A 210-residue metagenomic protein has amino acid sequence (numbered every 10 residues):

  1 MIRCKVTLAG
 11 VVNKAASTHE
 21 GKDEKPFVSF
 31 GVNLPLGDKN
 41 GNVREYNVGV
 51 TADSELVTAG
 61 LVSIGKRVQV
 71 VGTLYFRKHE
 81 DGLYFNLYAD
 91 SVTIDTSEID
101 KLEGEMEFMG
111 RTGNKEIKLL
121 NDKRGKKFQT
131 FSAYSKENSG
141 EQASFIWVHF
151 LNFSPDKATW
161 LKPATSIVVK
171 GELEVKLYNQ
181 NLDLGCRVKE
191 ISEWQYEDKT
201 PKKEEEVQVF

Functional and structural regions predicted by a protein language model:
M1-K5, A16-P26, G37-V43, V57 (+2 more regions): Acidic, gly/ser/pro-rich intrinsically disordered tails
R3-T7, S63-I64: N-terminal leader/capping segments at the start of a protein or of a new domain
T7-N13: Polar/acidic, low-complexity leader/linker segments enriched in S/T/G and N/D
G31-V32, V70, L87-A89, V169 (+1 more regions): Extended beta-sheet lipid-handling architectures
A52-V57, L61: Conserved loop->alpha-helix
G65-H79, T165-Y178: Flexible glycine-rich surface loops and low-complexity tracts that mediate binding to linear polymers
R67, V71-E98: Short, structured interface segments
